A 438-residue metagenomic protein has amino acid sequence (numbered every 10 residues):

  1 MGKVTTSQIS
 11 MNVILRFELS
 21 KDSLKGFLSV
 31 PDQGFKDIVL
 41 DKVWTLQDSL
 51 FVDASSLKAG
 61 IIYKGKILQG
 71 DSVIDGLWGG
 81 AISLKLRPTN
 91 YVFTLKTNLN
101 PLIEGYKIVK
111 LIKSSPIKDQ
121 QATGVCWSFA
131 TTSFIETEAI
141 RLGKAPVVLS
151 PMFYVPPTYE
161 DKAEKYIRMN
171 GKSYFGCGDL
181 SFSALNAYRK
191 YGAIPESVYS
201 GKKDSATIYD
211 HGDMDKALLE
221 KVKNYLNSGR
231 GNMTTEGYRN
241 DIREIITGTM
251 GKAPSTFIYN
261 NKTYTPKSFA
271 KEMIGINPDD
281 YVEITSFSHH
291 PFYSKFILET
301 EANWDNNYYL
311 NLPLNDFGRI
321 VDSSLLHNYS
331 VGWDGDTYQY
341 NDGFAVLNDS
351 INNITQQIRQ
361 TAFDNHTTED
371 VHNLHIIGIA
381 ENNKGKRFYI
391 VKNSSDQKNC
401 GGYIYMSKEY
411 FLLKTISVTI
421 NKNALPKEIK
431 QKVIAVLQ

Functional and structural regions predicted by a protein language model:
G2-G70, D75-R87: Central antiparallel beta-sheet cores of small beta-barrel/beta-sandwich binding domains
S23, D48-S49, S72, S205 (+4 more regions): Coil residues (strongly favoring Ser/Thr
L84-L102: Pro/Ala/Gly-rich low-complexity, hydrophilic intrinsically disordered segments
N98-S115: N-terminal regions that are enriched for targeting/export leaders and immediately downstream pro/stem segments
K110, E236, N240-Q438: Active-site signature of cysteine proteases
T123, W127-A139, G143: Alpha-helical support elements that line or immediately flank enzyme active sites and cofactor-binding pockets
S128, M152-P156, A184-A187, P195-V198 (+4 more regions): Structural recognition of the beta-strand scaffold that forms the well-ordered cores of secreted hydrolase catalytic
V148-N260: Papain-like cysteine protease catalytic cores
